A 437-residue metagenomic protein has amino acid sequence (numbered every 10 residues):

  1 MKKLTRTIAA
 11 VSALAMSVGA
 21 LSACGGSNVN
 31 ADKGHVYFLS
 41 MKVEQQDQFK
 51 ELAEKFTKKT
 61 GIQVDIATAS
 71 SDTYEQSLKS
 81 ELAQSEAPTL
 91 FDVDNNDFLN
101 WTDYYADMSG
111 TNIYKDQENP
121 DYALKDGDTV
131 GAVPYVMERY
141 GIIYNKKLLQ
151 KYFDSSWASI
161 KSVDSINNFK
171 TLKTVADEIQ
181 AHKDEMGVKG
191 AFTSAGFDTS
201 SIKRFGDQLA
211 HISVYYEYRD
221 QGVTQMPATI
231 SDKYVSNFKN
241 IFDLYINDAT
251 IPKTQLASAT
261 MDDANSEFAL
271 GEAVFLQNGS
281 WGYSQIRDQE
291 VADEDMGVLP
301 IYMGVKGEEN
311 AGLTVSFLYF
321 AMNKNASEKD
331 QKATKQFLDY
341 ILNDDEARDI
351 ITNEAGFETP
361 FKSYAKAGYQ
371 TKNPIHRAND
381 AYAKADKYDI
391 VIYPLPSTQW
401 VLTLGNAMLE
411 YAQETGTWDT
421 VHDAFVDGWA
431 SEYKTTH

Functional and structural regions predicted by a protein language model:
K3-A13, V18-F98, I113, V305-G307 (+6 more regions): Conserved N-terminal structural module of periplasmic/extracytoplasmic solute-binding proteins
H35, K59-T68, E86, S156-V163 (+2 more regions): A local structural motif
K59, Q63, Q289-A355: Extracytoplasmic/periplasmic substrate-recognition and gating elements
T68-S77, N167-T171, Q255-L270: Short helix-initiation/N-cap motifs at beta->coil->alpha
V93-Q150, K170-T171, D295-I301, A383: Hinge/lid segment of periplasmic solute-binding proteins
T129-Y135, Y140, K170-P227, A273: Extracytoplasmic/periplasmic solute-binding protein
A176-D177, Q221-S258: Glycine-centered hinge/linker elements that transmit conformational signals in sensory and ligand-binding systems
T314, E354-T359, S363, R377-E432: C-terminal capping/gating helix-and-loop segments adjacent to ligand/active sites or protein-protein/ligand interfaces
